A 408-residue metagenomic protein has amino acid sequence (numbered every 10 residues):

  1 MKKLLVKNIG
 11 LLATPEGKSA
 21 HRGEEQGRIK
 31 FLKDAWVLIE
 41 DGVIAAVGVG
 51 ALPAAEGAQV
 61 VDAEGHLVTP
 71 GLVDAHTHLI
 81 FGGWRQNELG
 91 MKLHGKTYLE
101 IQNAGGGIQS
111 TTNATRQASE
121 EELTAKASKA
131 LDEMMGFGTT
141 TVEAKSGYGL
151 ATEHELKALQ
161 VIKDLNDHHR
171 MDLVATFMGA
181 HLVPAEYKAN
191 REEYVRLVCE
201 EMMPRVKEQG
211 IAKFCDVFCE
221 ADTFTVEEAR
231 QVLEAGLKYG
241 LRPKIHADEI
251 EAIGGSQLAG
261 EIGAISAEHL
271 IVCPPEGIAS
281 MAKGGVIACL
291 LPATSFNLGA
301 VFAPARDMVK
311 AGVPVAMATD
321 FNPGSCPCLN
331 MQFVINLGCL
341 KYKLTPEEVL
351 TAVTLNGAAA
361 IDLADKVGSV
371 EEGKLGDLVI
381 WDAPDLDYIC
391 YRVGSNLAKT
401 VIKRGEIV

Functional and structural regions predicted by a protein language model:
M1-A54, L386: N-terminal metal-binding scaffold of metallo-dependent hydrolase/deaminase domains
L5, A58-D62, V401: Conserved beta-strand scaffold positions in the cores of enzyme catalytic domains, especially in NTP/NDP-utilizing
I9, V37, G42, G65 (+14 more regions): Divalent metal-coordination and catalytic microenvironments
A63-K126: Metal-associated gating/positioning segment near the N- to mid-region
Q109-K126, D132, T140-I253: Metal-coordinating catalytic core of metallo-dependent amide/deamination hydrolases
M135, C199, K207-E208, L237 (+3 more regions): Non-catalytic positions within long, well-ordered alpha-helices that form the structural scaffold/packing of enzyme
R242, A252-S369, W381-D387, V393 (+1 more regions): Active-site-adjacent C-terminal substructures of enzyme catalytic domains
L397-V408: Short peripheral tails and domain-boundary helices/loops at the edges of structured domains
